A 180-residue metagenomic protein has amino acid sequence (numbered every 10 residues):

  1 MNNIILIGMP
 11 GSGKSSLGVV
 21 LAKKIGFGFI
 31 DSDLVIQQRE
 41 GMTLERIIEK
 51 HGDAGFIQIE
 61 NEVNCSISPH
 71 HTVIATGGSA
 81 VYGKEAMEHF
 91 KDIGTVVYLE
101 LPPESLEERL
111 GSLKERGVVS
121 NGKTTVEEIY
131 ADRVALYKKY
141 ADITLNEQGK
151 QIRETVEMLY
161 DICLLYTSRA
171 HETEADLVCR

Functional and structural regions predicted by a protein language model:
L6: Hydrophobic anchor at the beta1->P-loop junction of P-loop NTPases
M9: P-loop (Walker A) phosphate-binding loop of NTP-binding proteins
S12: ATP-binding Walker
S15: Walker A/P-loop
D31-A80, K84-H89: ATP-dependent small-molecule kinase phosphotransfer cores that center on conserved nucleotide phosphate-binding segments
I93-A135: A glycine- and Lys/Arg-enriched "phosphate-lid" helix/loop adjacent to the NTP-binding pocket of small-molecule kinases
V118-M158: Small-molecule kinase domains that catalyze NTP-dependent phosphoryl transfer to phosphate-bearing small molecules
Y166-T173: Conserved small/polar residues in nucleotide/adenosyl-binding loops
